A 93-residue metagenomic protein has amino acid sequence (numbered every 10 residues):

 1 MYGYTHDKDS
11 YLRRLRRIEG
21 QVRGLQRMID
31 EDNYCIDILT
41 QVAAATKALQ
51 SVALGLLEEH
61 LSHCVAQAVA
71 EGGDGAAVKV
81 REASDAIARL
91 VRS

Functional and structural regions predicted by a protein language model:
M1-S93: Solvent-exposed interaction patches of small proteins and small membrane subunits
